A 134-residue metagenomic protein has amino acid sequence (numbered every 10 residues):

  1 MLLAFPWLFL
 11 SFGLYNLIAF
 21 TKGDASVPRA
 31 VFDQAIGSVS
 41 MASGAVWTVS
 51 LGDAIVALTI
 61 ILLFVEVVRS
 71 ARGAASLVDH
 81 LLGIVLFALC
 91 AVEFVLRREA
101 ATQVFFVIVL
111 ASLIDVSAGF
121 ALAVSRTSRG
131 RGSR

Functional and structural regions predicted by a protein language model:
L3-F9, A74-I84: Cytoplasmic-side transmembrane-helix entry/capping segments in multi-pass membrane proteins
L8-T48: Membrane-helix boundary elements
W47-T59, D79-L81, F106-I108: Structural signature of hydrophobic alpha-helical transmembrane segments
I60-F64, V85-E93: Hydrophobic, membrane-inserted alpha-helices
L62-A74, L122: C-terminal ends of transmembrane helices
C90-V107: Membrane-helix boundary connector in multi-pass membrane proteins
L110-G119: Alpha-helical transmembrane segments and their membrane-interface exit regions
A121-R134: Terminal transmembrane helical module of multi-pass membrane proteins
